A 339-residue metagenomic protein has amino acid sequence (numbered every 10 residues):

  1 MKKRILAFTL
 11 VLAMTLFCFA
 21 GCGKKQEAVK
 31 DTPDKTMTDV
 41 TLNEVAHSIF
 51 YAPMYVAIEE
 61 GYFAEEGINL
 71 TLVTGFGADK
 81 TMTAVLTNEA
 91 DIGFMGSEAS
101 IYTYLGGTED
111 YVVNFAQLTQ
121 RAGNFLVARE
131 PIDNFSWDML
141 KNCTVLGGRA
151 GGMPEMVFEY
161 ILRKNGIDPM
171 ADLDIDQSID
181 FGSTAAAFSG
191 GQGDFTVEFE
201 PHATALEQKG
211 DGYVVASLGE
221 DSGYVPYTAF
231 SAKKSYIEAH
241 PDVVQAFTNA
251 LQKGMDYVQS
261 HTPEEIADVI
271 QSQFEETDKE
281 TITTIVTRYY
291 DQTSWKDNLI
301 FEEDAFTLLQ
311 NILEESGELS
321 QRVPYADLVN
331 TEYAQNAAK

Functional and structural regions predicted by a protein language model:
M1-D39, N336-K339: Short, low-complexity disordered leader/linker segments with a strong preference for bacterial N-terminal type II
V29-M170, D174-S178, A187, D194-P201 (+3 more regions): Short, glycine-/small- and polar/acidic-enriched structural segments that line small-molecule recognition paths
S48, G75-D79, F94, G152-M153 (+5 more regions): Soluble non-cytosolic domains of exported or imported proteins
I58-E59, A64, R163, E207 (+3 more regions): Short polybasic/polar patches that bind polyanions
S97, M156, F230-S231, E264-D268 (+1 more regions): A generic alpha-helix surface/boundary motif
D180-F274: Pocket-lining segment of extracytoplasmic ligand-binding domains
E238-S320: Secondary-structure end/capping motifs
T307-K339: Conserved C-terminal helix/tail region of periplasmic/extracytoplasmic solute-binding proteins
